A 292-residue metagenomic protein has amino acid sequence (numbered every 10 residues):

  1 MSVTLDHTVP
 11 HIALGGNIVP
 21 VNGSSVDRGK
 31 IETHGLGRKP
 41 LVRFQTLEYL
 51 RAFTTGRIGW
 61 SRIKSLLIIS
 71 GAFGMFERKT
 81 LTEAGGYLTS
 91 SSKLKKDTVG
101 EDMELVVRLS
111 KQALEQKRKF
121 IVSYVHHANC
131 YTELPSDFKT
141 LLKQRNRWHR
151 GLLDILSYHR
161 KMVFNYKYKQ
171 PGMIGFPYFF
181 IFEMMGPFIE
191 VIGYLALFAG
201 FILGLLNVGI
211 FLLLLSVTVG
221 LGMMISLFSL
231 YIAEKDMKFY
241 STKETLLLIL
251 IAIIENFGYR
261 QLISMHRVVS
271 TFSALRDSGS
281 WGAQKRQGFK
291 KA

Functional and structural regions predicted by a protein language model:
M1-S123, N129: Internal catalytic domains of large membrane-associated glycosyltransferases
V42, S136-K139, L248: Transmembrane helical bundle of ABC transporter permease
L47-T54, K139-M162, S226, V269-S270: Catalytic core of nucleotide-sugar-dependent glycosyltransferases
V106, I121-Y124, D137-K139, L152-D154: Glycine-rich, aromatic-lined ligand/substrate-binding cores of catalytic and carbohydrate-binding domains
H127-Y131, P135: Short, exposed interaction patches on small structured surface elements
I155-F180, G193-A292: Juxtamembrane C-terminal module of membrane proteins
F182-E190: Select subsegments of transmembrane alpha-helices in polytopic membrane proteins, especially boundary-proximal
